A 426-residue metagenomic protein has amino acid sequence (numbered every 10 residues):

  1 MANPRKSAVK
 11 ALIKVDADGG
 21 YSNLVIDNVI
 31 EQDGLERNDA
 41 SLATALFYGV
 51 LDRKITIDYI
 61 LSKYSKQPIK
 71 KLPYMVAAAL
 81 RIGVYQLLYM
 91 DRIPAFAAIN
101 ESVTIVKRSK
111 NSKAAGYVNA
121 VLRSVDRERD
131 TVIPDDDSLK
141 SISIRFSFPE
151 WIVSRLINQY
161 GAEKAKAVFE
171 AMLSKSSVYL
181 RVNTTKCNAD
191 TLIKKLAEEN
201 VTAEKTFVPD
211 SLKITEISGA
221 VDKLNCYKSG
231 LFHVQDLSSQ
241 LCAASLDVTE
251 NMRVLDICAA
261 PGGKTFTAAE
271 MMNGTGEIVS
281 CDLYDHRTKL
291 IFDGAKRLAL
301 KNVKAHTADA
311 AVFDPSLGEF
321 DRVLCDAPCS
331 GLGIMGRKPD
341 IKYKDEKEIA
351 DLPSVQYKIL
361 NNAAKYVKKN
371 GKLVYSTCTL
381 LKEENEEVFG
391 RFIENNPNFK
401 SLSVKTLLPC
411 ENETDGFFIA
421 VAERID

Functional and structural regions predicted by a protein language model:
M1-D426: S-adenosylmethionine
